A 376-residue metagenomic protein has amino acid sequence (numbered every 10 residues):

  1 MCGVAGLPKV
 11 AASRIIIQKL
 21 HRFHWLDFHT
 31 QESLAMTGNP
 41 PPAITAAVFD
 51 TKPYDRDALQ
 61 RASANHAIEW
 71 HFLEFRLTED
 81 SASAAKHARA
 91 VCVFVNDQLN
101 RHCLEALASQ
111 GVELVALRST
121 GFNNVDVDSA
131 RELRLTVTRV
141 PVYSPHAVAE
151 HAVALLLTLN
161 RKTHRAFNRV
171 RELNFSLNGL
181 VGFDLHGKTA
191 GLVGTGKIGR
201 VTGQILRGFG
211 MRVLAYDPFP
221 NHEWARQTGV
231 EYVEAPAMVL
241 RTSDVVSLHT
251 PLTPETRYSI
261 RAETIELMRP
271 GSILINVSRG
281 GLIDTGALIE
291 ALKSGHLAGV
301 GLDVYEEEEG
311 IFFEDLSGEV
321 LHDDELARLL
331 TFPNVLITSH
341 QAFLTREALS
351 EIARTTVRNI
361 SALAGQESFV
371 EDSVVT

Functional and structural regions predicted by a protein language model:
T37-T136, R261: An N-terminal-biased, well-structured beta-alpha scaffold segment characteristic of Rossmann-like dinucleotide-binding
S83-A84, M238-V239, T264, R328-L329: Structural alpha-helical scaffold elements that stabilize or flank donor/cofactor-binding regions in carbohydrate
F94, R118-S119, L135-H146, P236 (+1 more regions): Short beta->alpha connector loops at strand-helix junctions that form conserved, small/polar/Pro-enriched
V95-N96, D244, T250-L252, S278-R279 (+1 more regions): Short glycine-/small-residue-rich Rossmann-like dinucleotide-binding loops
L133-L135, P141-T189, V201-Q204, G208: Phosphate-binding beta-alpha-beta segment of Rossmann-like dinucleotide-binding domains, i.e., the NAD(P)
N178-P270: Rossmann-like dinucleotide/phosphate-binding beta-alpha-beta segment
G271, R279-T376: Rossmann-like dinucleotide-binding domain for NAD(H)/NADP(H)
